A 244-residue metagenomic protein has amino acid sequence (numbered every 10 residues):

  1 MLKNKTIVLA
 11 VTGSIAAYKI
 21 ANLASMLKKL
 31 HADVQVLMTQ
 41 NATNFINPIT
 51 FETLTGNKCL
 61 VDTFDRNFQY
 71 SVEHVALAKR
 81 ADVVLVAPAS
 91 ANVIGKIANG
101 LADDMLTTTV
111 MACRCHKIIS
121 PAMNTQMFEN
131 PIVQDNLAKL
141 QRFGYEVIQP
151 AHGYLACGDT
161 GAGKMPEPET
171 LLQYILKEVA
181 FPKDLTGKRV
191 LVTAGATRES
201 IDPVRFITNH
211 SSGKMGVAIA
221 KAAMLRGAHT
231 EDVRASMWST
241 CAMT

Functional and structural regions predicted by a protein language model:
M1-I118, N124-G213, V217-T244: A cross-family phosphate/adenosyl-ligand binding-site feature
